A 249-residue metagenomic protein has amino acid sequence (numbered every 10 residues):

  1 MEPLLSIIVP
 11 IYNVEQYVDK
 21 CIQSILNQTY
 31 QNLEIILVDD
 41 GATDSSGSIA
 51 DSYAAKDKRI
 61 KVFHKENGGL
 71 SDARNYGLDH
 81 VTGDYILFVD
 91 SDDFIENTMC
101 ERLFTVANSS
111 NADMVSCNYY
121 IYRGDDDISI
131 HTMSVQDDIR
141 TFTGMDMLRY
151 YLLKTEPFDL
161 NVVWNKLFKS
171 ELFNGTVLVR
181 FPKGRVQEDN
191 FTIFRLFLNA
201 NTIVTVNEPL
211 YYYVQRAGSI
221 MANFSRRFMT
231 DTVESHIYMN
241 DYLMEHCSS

Functional and structural regions predicted by a protein language model:
M1-N27: N-proximal low-complexity "stem/linker" segments adjacent to membrane-targeting elements
I11-D19, D39, T43, G47 (+1 more regions): A structural helix-start
D19-Q23, G47-D51, G83, E96-S109: Short alpha-helix within the catalytic core of nucleotide-sugar-dependent glycosyltransferases
S24, Q31, D39-S48, E66: A conserved acidic beta->alpha catalytic loop
K65-V81: Glycine-rich, basic loop-to-helix element that forms the pyrophosphate-binding segment of sugar-nucleotide handling
I86: Short aromatic/hydrophobic "clamp" motif used to bind/position activated sugar donors
S91-V204, V214-F224: Donor-binding/catalytic cores of nucleotide-activated saccharide and glycerol-phosphate transferases/polymerases
E208-A217, N223-S248: Catalytic core of nucleotide-sugar-dependent glycosyltransferases
